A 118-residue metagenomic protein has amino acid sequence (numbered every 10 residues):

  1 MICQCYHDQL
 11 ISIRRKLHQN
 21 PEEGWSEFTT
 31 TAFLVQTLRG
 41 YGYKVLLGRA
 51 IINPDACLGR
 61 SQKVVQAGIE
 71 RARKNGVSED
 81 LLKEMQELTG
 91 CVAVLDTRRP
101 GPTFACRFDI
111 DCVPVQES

Functional and structural regions predicted by a protein language model:
M1-S118: Acidic/His- and Gly-rich active-site-bordering loop/insert found across diverse amide/peptide-bond hydrolases
